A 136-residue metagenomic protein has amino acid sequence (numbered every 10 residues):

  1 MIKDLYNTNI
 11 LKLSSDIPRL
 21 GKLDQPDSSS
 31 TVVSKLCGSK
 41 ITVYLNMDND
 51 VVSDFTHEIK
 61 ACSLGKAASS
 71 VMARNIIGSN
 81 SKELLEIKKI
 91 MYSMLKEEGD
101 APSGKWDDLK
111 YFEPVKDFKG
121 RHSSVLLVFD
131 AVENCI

Functional and structural regions predicted by a protein language model:
M1-G21, K82-I136: C-terminal binding/interaction regions
L13, L20-F55, I59: Structured beta-strand/loop patches that form or line metal/cofactor-binding pockets in enzymes
Q25-S28, C37, I41, S69 (+2 more regions): Short capping/connector residues at structural and topological boundaries
H57, I76, E113-D117: Residue-level detector of alpha-helix boundaries and kinks
I59, I77-G78, V128: A generic structural motif
A61-K66: Short, thiol/selenol-centered motifs that function as redox-active sites or metal-ligating centers
A68-N80: Alpha-helical support elements that line or immediately flank enzyme active sites and cofactor-binding pockets
